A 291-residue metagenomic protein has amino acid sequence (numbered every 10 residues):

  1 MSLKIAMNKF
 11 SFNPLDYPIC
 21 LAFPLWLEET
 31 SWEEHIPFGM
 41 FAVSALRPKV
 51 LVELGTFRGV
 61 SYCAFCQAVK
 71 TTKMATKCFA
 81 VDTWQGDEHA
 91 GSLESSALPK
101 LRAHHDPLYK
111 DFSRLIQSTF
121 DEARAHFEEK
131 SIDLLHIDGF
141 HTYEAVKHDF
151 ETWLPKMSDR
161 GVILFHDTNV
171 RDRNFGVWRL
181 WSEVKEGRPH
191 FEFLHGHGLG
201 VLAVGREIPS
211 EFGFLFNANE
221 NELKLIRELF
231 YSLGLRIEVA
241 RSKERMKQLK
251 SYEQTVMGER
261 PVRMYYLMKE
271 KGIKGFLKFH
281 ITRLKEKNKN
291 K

Functional and structural regions predicted by a protein language model:
M1-S2: N-terminal auxiliary segments of SAM/dcSAM-dependent transferases
A6, F10-Y17, F23-T30, I36-Y252: S-adenosylmethionine/decaboxylated-SAM
S251-E286: Helical coiled-coil/dimerization "stalks" and their immediately adjacent regulatory linkers at helix->disorder
K287-K291: Short linear elements at protein peripheries
